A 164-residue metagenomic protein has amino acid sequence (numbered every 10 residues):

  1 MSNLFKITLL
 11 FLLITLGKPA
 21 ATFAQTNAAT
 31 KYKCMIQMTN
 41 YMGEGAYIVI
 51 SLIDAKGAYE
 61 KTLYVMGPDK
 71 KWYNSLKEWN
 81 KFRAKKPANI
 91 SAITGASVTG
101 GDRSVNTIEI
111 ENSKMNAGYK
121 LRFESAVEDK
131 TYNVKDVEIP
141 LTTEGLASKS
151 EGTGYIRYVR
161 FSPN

Functional and structural regions predicted by a protein language model:
M1-A28: Bacterial Sec-dependent N-terminal signal peptides
T26-I48, D54-K56, K61: Contiguous beta-strand segments within globular domains
A29-K33, R103-T107, D136: Intrinsic-disorder/low-complexity, polar/charged segments enriched in Ser/Thr/Lys/Arg/Asp/Glu/Gln
T39, L63-K70, L141-T143, Y158-S162: Short, solvent-exposed aromatic-acidic interface loops
I48-V49, R122: Conserved beta-strand and immediately adjacent loop positions that scaffold enzyme active sites
I53-K56, T142-E144: N-terminal, polar/charged subdomain of small-to-medium soluble alpha/beta proteins
A55-G118: Structured domain cores in non-transmembrane regions
I110, N116-G118, S125-N164: Glycine-rich, aromatic-bearing surface loops/beta-hairpins
